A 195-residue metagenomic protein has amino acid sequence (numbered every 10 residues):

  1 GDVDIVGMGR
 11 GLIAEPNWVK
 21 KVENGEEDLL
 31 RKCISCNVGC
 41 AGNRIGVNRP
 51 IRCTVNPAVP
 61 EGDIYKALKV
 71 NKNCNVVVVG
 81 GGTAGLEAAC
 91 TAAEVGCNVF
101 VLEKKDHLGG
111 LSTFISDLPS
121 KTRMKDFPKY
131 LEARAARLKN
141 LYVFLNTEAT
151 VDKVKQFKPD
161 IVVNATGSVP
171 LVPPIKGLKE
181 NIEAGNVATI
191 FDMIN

Functional and structural regions predicted by a protein language model:
V3-K21: Glycine-rich phosphate-binding active-site loops on the catalytic face of alpha/beta enzymes
D4, N75, D160: Conserved acidic residues
V22-N73: Cysteine-cluster motifs in flexible loop/terminal segments that predominantly coordinate metals
N56-K69, R134, V143, L171-N195: Glycine-rich dinucleotide-binding loop and its adjacent helix/turn
V78-Y142, L171: Beta1-alpha1 glycine-rich phosphate/pyrophosphate-binding loop at the start of Rossmann-like nucleotide-binding domains
V79, L102, P159-G167: Short hydrophobic core segments
F144-F157: A conserved short coil-to-beta-strand element within the FAD-binding core of flavoproteins
